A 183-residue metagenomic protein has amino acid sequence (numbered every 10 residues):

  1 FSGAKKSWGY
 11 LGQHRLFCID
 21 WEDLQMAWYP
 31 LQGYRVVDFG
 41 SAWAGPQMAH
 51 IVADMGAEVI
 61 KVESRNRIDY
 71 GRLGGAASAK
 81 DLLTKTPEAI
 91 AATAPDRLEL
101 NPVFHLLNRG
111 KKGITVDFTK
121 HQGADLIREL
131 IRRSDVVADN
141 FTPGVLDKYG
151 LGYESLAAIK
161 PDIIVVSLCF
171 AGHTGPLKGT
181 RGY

Functional and structural regions predicted by a protein language model:
F1-S2, C18-W21: Glycine-centered signal
K5-S7: Polybasic, lysine-rich low-complexity intrinsically disordered segments
H14: Cationic, low-complexity basic patches in intrinsically disordered or flexible, solvent-exposed regions
D20-Y183: N-terminal helix-loop segment corresponding to the beta1-alpha1 unit of nucleotide/adenylate-binding folds
